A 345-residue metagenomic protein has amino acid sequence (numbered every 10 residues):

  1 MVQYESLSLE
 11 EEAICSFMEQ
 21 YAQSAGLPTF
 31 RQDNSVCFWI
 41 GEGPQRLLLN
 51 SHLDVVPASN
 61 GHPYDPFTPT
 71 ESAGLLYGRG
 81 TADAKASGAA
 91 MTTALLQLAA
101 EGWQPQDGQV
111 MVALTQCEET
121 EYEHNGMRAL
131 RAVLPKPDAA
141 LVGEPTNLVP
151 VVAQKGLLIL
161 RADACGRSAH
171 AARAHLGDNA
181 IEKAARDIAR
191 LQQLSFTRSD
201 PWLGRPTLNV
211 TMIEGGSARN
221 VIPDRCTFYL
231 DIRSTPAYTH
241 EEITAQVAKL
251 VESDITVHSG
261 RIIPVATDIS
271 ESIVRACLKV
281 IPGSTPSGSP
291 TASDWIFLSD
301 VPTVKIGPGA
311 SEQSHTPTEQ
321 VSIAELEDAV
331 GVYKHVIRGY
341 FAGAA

Functional and structural regions predicted by a protein language model:
M1-R79, A100-Q106: Acidic/His- and Gly-rich active-site-bordering loop/insert found across diverse amide/peptide-bond hydrolases
M18, S87-L98, L130, A184-D187 (+2 more regions): Buried hydrophobic packing segments
F30, P145, V152, I159-A345: Metal-dependent amide/peptide-bond hydrolase catalytic core, centered on the "pita-bread" metallohydrolase fold
R46-L48, L76, D138-V142, R161 (+1 more regions): Short glycine-aspartate micro-motif
S72-G74, A94-M111, L191-P201, T316 (+1 more regions): Phosphate-handling active-site elements
G74-A90, H170, I306: Glycine/serine-rich anion-binding loops at beta->alpha junctions that coordinate negatively charged ligand groups
A84-G156: Acidic/histidine-rich catalytic neighborhood of metal-dependent amide-processing enzymes
